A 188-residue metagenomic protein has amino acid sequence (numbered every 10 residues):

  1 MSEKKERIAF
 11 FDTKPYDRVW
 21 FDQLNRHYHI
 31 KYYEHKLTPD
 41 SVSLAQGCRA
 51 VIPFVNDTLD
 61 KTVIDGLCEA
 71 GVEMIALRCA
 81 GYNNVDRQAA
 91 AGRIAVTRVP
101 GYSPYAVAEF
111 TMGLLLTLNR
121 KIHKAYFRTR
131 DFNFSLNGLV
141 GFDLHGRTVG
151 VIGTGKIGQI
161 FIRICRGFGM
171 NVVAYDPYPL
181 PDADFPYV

Functional and structural regions predicted by a protein language model:
M1-C48: N-terminal glycine-/charge-rich "phosphate-binding" loop or analogous flexible N-terminal tail
W20-N25, S41-A45, V85-A91, P177-P186: Short loop/helix-cap segments at secondary-structure boundaries that form the rim of catalytic
H27-K31, C48-I52, R93-I94, D184-V188: Active-site regions of enzymes building and remodeling cell-envelope glycoconjugates
L44-Q46, E69, L144: A short, aliphatic-rich alpha-helical micro-motif
R49-Y126: Phosphate/diphosphate ligand-binding glycine-rich loop within oxidoreductases
L139-V188: Rossmann-like dinucleotide/phosphate-binding beta-alpha-beta segment
